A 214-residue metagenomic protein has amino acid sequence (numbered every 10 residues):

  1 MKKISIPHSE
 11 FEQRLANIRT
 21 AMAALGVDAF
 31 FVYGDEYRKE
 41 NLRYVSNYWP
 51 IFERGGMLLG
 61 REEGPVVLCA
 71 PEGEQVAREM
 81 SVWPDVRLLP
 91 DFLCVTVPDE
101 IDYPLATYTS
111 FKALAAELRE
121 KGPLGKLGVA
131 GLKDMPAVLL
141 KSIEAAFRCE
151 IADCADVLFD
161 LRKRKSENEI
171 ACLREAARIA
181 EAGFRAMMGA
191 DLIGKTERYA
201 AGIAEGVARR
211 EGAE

Functional and structural regions predicted by a protein language model:
M1-I179: A composition/biophysics-driven feature that prefers long, compositionally simple stretches
K3-I4, M187-A190: Short regulatory/linker helices and ligand/cofactor-binding micro-motifs at input modules
I6-E10, L192-A200: Signal-transducing coiled-coil linker helices
M22, D191, A208: Hydrophobic pocket-lining residues that define ligand/cofactor binding sites across diverse proteins
D28-A29, G189-K195, E214: Surface-exposed helix-capping loop/turn segments at secondary-structure junctions
A115-L118, F184, A208: Hydrophobic residues within well-ordered, non-membrane alpha-helices that form the packing/core of soluble catalytic
A177-M187, E197-A200, E205: Active-site pocket-lining segments that scaffold enzyme catalytic pockets across diverse folds
A208-E214: Short, intrinsically disordered, charge-balanced linker/junction segments flanking boundaries in proteins
